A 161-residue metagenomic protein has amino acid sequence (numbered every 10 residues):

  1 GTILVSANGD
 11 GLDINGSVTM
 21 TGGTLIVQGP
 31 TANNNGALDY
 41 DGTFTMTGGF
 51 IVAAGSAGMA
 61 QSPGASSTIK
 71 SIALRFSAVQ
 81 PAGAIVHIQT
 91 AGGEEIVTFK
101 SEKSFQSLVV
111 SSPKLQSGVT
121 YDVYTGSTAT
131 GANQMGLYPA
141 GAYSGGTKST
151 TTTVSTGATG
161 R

Functional and structural regions predicted by a protein language model:
G1-R161: A composition-driven surface/loop motif
